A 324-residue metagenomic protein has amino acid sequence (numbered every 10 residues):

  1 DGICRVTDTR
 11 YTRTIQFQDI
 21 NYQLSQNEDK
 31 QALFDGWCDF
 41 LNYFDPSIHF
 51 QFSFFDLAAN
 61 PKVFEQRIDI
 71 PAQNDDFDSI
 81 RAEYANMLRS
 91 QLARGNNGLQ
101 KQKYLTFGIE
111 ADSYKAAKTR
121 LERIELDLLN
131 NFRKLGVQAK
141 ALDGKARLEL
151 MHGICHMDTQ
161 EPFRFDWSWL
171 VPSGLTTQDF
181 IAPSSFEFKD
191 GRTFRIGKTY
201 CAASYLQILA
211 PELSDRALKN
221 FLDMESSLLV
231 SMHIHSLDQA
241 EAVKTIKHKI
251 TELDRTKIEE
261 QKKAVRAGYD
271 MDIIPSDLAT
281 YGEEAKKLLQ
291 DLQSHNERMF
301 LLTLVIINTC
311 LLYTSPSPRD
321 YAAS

Functional and structural regions predicted by a protein language model:
D1-R319, S324: Extended, folded cores of ATP/NTP-driven motor/assembly subunits in large transport and secretion machines
